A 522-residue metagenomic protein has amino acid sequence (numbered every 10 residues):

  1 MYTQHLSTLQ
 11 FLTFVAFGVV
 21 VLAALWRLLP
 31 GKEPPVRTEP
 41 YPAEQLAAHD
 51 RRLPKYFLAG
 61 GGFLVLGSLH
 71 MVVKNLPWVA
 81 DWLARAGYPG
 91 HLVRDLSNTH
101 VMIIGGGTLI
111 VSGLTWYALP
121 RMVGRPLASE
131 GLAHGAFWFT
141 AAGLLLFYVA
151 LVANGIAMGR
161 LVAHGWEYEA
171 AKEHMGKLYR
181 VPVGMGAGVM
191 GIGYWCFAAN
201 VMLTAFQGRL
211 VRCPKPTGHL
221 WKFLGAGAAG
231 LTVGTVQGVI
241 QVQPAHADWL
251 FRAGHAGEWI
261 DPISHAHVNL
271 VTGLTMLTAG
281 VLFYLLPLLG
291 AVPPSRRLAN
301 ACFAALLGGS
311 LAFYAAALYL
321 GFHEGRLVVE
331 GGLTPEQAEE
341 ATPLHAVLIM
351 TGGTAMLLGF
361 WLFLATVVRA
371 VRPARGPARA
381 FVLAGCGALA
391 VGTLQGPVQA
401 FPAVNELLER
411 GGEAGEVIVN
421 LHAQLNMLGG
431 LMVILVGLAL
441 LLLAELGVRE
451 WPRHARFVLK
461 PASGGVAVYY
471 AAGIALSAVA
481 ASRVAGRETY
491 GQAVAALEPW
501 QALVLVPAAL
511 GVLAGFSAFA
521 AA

Functional and structural regions predicted by a protein language model:
M1-A522: Hydrophobic alpha-helical transmembrane segments of multi-pass integral membrane proteins
